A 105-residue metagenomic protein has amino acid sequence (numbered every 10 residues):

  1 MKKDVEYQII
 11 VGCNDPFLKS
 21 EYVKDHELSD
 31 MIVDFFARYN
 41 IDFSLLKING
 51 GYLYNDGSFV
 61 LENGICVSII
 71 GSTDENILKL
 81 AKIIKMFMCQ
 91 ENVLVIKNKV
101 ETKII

Functional and structural regions predicted by a protein language model:
M1-I105: Positively charged, small/polar-rich N-terminal and surface patches that mediate targeting and assembly and bind
